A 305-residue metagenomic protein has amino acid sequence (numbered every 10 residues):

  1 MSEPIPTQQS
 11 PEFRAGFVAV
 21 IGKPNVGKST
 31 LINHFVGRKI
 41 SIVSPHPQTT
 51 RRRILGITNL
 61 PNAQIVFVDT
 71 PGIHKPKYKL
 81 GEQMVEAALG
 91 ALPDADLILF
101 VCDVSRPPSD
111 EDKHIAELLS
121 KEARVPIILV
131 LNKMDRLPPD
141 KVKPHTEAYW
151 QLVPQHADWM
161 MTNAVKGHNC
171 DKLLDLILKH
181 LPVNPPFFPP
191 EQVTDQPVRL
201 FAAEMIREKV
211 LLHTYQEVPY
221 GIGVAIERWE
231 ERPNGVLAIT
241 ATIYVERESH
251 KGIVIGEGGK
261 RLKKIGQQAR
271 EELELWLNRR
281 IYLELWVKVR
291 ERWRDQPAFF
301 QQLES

Functional and structural regions predicted by a protein language model:
S2-L97, C102, T242: Conserved G1/Walker A P-loop phosphate-binding module
G27, N169, R261: Conserved glycine(s) of the Walker
R38, I57-P61, P76, A91-I98 (+10 more regions): Conserved, well-folded catalytic cores of nucleic-acid-processing and energy-transducing macromolecular machines
T70-I73, V104-S105, K133-M134, W229: Conserved Walker B
L92-H114, A123-V142, V165: Conserved Switch II/interswitch segment of TRAFAC-class P-loop GTPases
S109-K121, G223-W229: Amphipathic helical hotspot of TIR/SEFIR-family domains
V125-P126, D135-T194: Canonical P-loop GTPase G-domain recognition
V198-S305: P-loop NTP-binding site
